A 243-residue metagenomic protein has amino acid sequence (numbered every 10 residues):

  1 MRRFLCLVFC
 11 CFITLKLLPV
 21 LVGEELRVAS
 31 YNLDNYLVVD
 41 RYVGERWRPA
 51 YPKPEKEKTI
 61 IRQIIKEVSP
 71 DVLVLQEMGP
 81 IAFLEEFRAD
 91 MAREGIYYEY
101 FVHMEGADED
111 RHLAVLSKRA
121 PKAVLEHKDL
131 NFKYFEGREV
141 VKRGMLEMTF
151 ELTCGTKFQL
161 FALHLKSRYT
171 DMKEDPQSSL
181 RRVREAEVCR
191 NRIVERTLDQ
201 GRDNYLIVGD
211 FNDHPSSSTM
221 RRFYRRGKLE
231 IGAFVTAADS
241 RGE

Functional and structural regions predicted by a protein language model:
R2, L21-R93, Y100-D108, E187: N-terminal, active-site-proximal structural segment of metallo-dependent hydrolase catalytic domains
L7-K16: Bacterial N-terminal signal peptides
V28-L33, I61-E85, M148, L160 (+1 more regions): Active-site beta-strand/loop signature of hydrolases that rely on acidic residues for catalysis
L37-V39, I81-F83, D110-H112, R168-T170 (+1 more regions): Short catalytic/ligand-binding loop motif for oxyanion handling, primarily in non-cytosolic enzymes, centered on
V39-V43, E85-R88, E126-D129, F161 (+2 more regions): Short, solvent-exposed loop/turn and secondary-structure capping segments
Y42, T153-E187, N191: Metal-dependent phosphoester/phosphodiester hydrolase catalytic core
M78-K166: Structured beta-strand-rich core segments of catalytic domains in phosphoester-bond hydrolases
E94, S178-E243: Metal-dependent phosphoesterases centered on the DNase I-like endonuclease/exonuclease/phosphatase
